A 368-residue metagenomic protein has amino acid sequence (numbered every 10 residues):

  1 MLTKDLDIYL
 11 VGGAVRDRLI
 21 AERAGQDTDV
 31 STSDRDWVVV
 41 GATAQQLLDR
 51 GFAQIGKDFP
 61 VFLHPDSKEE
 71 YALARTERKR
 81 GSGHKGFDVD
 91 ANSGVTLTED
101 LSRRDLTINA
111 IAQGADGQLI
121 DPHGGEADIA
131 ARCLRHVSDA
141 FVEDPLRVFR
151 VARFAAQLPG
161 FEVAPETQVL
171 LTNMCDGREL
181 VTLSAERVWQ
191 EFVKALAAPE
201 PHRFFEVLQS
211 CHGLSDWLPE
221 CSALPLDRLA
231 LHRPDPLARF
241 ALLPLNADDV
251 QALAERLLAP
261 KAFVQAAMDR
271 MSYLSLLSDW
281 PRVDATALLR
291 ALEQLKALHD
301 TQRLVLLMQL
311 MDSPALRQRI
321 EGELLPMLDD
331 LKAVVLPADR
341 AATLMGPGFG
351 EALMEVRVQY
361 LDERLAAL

Functional and structural regions predicted by a protein language model:
M1-L368: Catalytic cores of the polymerase beta-like nucleotidyltransferase superfamily and closely associated nucleotide
